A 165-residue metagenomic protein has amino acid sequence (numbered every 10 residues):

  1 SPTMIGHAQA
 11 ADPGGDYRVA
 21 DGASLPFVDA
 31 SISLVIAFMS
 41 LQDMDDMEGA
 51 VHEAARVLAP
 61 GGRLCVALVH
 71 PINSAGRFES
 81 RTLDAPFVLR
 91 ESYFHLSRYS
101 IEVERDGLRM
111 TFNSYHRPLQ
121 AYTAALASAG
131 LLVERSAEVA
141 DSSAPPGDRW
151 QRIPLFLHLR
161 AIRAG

Functional and structural regions predicted by a protein language model:
S1-L25: Class I SAM-dependent methyltransferase SAM/SAH-binding core
R18, I36, C65: Conserved Rossmann-like nucleotide-binding pocket used by diverse enzymes that bind dinucleotide cofactors
A23-V35: A short acidic, Gly/Pro-enriched loop at the edge of an enzyme's catalytic core that lines a small-molecule cofactor
S33-E48: A short SAM/SAH-binding and catalytic strip from SAM-dependent methyltransferases
E48-R63: A short glycine-rich, Lys/Arg-flanked "PGG" loop and its adjoining helix->strand segment in the class I
R63-E102: Conserved class I S-adenosyl-L-methionine
S100-V103, N113-S136: Short alpha-helix
A129-L131, P146-G165: Core SAM-dependent methyltransferase catalytic element
